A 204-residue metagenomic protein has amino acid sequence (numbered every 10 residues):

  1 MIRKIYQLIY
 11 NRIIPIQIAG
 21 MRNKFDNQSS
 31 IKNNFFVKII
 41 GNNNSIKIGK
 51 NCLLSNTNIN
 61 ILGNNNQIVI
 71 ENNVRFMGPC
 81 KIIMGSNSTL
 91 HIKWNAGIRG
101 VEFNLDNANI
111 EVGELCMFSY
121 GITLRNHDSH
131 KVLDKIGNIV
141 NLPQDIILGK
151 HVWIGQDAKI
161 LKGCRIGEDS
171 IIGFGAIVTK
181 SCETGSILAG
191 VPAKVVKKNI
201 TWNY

Functional and structural regions predicted by a protein language model:
M1-K32, K197: Membrane-proximal basic amphipathic "stem/tether" segments
K38-I39, N43-C164, V191, N199-I200: Flexible, glycine/small-residue-enriched loop-and-beta-strand segment within the central core of proteins
R165-A189, A193: C-terminal/domain-terminus segments
V196, I200-Y204: Double-stranded beta-helix
